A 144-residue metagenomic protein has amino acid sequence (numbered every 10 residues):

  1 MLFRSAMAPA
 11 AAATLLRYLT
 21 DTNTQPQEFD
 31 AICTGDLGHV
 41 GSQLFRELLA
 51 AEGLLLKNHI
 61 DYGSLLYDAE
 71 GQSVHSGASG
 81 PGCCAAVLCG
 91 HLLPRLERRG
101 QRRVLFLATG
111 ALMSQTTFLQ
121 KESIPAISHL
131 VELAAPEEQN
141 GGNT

Functional and structural regions predicted by a protein language model:
F3-L16: Conserved mixed alpha/beta catalytic, RNA-binding, or beta-rich assembly cores of soluble enzyme, regulatory
R4-S5, D30-T144: Claisen-condensing/thiolase-fold acyl-transfer catalytic domains that form or cleave C-C bonds in fatty acid
T14-E28, R95-L96: Phosphate/pyrophosphate-binding loops at sites that engage ATP/ADP/AMP, CoA/4′-phosphopantetheine, polyphosphate
